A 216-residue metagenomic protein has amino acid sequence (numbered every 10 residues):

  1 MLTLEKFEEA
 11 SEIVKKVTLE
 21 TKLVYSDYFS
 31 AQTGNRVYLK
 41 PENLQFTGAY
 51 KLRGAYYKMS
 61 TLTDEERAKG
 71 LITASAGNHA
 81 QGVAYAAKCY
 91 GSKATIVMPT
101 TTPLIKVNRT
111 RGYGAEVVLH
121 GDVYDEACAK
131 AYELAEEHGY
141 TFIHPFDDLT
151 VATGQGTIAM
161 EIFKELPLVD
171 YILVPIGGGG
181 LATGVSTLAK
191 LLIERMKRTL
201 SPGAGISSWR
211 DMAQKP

Functional and structural regions predicted by a protein language model:
M1-P216: PLP-dependent amino-acid enzyme catalytic core
